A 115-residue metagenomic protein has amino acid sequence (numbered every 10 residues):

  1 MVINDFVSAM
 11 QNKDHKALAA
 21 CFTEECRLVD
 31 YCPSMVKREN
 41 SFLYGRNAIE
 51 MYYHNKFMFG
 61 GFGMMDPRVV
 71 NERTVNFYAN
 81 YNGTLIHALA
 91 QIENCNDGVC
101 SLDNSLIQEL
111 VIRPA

Functional and structural regions predicted by a protein language model:
M1-D14, C21: Short, aromatic-enriched amphipathic alpha-helices that serve as compact interaction elements
D5, A17, A48-Y52: Alpha-helical elements of Rossmann-like donor-binding domains used by nucleotide-donor carbohydrate transfer enzymes
K16-A17, C100: Short, solvent-exposed positions on alpha-helices
T23-V70: A solvent-exposed, acidic/Ser-Thr-rich amphipathic alpha-helical stretch
E50-A115: A beta-strand edge to alpha-helix "cap/lid" segment located at domain peripheries
